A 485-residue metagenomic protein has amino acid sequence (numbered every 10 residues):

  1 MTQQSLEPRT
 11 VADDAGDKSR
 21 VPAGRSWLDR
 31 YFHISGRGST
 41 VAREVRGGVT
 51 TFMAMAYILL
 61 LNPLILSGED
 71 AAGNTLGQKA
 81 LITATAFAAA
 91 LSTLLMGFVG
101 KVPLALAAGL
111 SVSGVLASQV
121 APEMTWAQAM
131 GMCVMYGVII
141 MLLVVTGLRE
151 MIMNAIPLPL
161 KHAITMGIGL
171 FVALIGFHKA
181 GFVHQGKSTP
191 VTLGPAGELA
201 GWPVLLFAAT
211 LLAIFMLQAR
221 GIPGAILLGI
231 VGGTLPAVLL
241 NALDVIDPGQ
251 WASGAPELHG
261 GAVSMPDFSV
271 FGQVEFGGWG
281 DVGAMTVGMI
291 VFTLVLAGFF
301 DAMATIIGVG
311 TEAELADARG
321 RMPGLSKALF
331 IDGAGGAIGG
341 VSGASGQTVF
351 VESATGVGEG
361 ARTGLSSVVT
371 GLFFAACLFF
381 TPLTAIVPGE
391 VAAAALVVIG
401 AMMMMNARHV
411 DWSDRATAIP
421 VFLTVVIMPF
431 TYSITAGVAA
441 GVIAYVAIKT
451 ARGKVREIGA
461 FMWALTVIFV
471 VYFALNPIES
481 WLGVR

Functional and structural regions predicted by a protein language model:
Q3-L6, T10-A80, V191-A196, I230-S326 (+1 more regions): Helix-loop-helix hairpins and the membrane-proximal interhelical loops of multi-pass alpha-helical transport proteins
P22-I34, G77-T85, L104-G114, A225 (+5 more regions): Hydrophobic alpha-helical transmembrane segments
R25-N62, A88-A89, A108-T165, V309-A407: Helix-loop-helix junctions within the multi-pass membrane cores of secondary transporters/permeases
R37-G48, N74, Q78-I82, A86 (+20 more regions): Hydrophobic, aromatic-rich alpha-helical transmembrane segments and their membrane-interface anchor motifs
V45, I65, I152, G224 (+3 more regions): Residue-level signature of catalytic and energy-coupling elements of molecular machines, predominantly ATP/GTP-dependent
V49-A56, L91-L94, F98, A173 (+4 more regions): Hydrophobic/aromatic residues within the transmembrane alpha-helices of Major Facilitator Superfamily
A88-G109: Juxtamembrane transmembrane-helix boundary signature
P122-L235, L239, V368-R485: Membrane-embedded alpha-helical modules
